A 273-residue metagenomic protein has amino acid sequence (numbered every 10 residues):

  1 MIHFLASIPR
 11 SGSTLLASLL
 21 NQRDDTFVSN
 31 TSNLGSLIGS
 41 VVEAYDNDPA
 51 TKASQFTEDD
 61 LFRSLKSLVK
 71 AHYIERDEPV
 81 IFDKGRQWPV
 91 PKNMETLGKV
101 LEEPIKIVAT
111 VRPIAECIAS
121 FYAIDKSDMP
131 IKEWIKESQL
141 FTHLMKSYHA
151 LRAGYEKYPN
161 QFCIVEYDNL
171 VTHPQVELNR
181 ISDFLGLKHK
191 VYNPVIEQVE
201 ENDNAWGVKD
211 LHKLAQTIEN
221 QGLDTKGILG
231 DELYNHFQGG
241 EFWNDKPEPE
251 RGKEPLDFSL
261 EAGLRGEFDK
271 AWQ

Functional and structural regions predicted by a protein language model:
M1-H3, D183-Q273: PAPS-dependent sulfotransferases, especially Golgi type II membrane carbohydrate sulfotransferases
M1-H72, N202, K209: PAPS-dependent sulfotransferase catalytic core
I2-F4, P79-F82, Q161: Residue-level preference for the first positions of well-ordered beta-strands
D24-F27, V80, E102-I105: A generic structural motif
S32-G35, T110-P113, N193-E197: A short, structured active-site edge motif that brings together acidic residues
L68, S147-G154, E177, H236 (+1 more regions): Alpha-helical packing segments of well-folded alpha/beta enzyme cores
V69-N93: Glycine-rich phosphate-binding loop used to anchor ATP phosphates in small-molecule kinases, encompassing both
G85-Y192, A205, D210-K213: PAPS-dependent sulfotransferase catalytic domain
